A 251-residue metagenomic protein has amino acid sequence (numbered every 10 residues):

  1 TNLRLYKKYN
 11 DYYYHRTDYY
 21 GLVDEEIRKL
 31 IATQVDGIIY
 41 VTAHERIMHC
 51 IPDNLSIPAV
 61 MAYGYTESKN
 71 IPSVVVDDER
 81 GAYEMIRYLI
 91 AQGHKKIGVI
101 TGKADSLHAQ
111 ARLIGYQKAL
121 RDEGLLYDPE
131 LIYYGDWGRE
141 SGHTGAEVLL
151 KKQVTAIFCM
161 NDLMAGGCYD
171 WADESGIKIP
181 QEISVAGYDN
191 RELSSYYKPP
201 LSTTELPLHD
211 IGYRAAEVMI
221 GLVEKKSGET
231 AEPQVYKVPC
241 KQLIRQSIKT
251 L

Functional and structural regions predicted by a protein language model:
T1-R87, K151: Alpha-helical recognition/docking segments in bacterial nutrient-uptake and carbohydrate-utilization systems
Y6-E25, V74-E84, I100-G145, A156-G166 (+3 more regions): Hinge/beta->alpha junction and helix N-cap segments in small-molecule ligand-binding domains
L30, H49-I57, K118, C168-I177: Glycosyltransferases and closely related glycan-assembly transferases that use nucleotide-activated donors
D36, K95-K96, T155: Short acidic/polar active-site loop segments enriched in Thr and Asp
M48-H49, K69-N70, L107, G167 (+1 more regions): Glycine/Thr-rich phosphate-binding loops of Rossmann-like dinucleotide-binding domains
I86-I97: Glycine-rich phosphate/diphosphate-binding loops that line cofactor/substrate pockets in enzymes
K95-K96, Y127-L131, I179-S184: Short acidic capping loops at alpha-helix termini that bridge into adjacent secondary structure
G145-L251: Flexible loop/turn connectors
